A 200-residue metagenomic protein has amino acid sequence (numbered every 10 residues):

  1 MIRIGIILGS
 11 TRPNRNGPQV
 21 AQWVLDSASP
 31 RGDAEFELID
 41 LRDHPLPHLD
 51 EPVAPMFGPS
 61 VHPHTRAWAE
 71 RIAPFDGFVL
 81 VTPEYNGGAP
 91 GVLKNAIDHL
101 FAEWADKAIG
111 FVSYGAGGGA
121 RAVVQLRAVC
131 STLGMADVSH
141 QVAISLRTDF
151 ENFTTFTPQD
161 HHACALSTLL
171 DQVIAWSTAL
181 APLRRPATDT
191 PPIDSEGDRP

Functional and structural regions predicted by a protein language model:
M1-T82, G87-N95, F156-S167, D171-A175 (+1 more regions): N-terminal beta1-alpha1-beta2 submodule of the flavodoxin-like/Rossmannoid cofactor-binding fold
A73-P74, W104-D106: Short connector loops at helix/strand junctions that flank enzyme active sites, especially segments positioning acidic
T82-N86, L100-F101, S113-A116: Generic secondary-structure microfeatures
L93-A105: A short, gly/pro- and small-residue-rich
A105-E151, D160-S167: Short, glycine-/small-residue-rich phosphate/pyrophosphate-handling segment
